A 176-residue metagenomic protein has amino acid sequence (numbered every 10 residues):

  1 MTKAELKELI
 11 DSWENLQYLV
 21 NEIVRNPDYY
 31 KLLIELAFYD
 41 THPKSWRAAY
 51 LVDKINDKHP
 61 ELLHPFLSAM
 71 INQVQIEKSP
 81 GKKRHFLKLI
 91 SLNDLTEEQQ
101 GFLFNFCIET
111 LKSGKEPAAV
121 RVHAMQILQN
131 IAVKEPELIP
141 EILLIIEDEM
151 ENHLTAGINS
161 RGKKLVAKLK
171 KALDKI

Functional and structural regions predicted by a protein language model:
M1-I176: Alpha-helical scaffold domains
